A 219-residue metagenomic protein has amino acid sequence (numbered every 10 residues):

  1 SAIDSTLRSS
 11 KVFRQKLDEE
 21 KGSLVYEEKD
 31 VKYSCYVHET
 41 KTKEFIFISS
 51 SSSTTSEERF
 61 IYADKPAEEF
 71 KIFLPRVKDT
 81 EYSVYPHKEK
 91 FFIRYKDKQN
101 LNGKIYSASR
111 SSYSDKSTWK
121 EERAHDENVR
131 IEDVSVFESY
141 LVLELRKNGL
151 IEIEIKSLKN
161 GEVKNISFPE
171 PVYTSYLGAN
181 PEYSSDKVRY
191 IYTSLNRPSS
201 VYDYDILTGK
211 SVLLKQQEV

Functional and structural regions predicted by a protein language model:
S1-V219: Peripheral, non-catalytic segments that deliver or gate enzyme domains
